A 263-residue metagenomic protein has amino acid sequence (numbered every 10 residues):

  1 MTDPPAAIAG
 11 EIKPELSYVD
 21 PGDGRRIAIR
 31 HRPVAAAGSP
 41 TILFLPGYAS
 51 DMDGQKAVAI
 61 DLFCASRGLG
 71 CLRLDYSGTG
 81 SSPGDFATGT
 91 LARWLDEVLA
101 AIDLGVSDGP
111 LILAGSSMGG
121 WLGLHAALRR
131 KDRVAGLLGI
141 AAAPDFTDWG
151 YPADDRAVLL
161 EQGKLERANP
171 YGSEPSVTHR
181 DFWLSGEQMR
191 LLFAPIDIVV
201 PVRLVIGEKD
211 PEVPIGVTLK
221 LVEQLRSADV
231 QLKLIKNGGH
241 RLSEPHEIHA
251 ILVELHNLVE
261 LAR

Functional and structural regions predicted by a protein language model:
T2-A36: N-terminal cap/lid segment of alpha/beta-hydrolase-fold proteins
L16, R133-L234, G238-R263: The alpha/beta-hydrolase serine catalytic core
S39-G47: Short beta-strand element of the alpha/beta-hydrolase
Y48-D61, G216: The serine-hydrolase catalytic nucleophile loop
D61-P83: Conserved alpha/beta-hydrolase
T79-D108: Catalytic nucleophile-loop/oxyanion-hole region of alpha/beta-hydrolase and closely related hydrolase-like folds
L113-G115, I140: Short beta-strand immediately N-terminal to the catalytic nucleophile in serine-hydrolase-like folds
G115-G123: Gly/Ala-rich beta-loop-alpha elbow adjacent to hydrolase catalytic centers
